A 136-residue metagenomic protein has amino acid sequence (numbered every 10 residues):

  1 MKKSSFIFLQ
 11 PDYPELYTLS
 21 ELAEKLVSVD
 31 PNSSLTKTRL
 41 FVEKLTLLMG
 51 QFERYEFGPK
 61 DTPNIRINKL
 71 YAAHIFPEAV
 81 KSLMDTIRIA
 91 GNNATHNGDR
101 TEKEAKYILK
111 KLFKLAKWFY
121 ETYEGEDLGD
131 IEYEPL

Functional and structural regions predicted by a protein language model:
M1-L136: Amphipathic alpha-helical interface elements
